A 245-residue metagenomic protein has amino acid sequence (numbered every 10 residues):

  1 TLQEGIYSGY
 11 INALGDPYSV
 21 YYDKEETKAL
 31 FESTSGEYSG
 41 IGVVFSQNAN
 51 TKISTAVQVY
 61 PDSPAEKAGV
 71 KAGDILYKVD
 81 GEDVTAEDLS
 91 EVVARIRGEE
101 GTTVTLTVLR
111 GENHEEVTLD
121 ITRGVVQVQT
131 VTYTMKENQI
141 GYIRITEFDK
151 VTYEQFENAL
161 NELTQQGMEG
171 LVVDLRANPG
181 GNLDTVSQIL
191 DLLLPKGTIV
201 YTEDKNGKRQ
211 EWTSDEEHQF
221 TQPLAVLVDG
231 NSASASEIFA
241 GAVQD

Functional and structural regions predicted by a protein language model:
T1-T55, T103-T105, L109-D120, T130: Extended, small/polar residue-biased N-terminal targeting/export presequences and adjacent propeptide/linker tracts
T55-Q58, E66-K71, D80-D83, S90-D245: Cleft-lining beta-strand/loop regions that shape enzyme active-site pockets
G73-I75: Structural motif
